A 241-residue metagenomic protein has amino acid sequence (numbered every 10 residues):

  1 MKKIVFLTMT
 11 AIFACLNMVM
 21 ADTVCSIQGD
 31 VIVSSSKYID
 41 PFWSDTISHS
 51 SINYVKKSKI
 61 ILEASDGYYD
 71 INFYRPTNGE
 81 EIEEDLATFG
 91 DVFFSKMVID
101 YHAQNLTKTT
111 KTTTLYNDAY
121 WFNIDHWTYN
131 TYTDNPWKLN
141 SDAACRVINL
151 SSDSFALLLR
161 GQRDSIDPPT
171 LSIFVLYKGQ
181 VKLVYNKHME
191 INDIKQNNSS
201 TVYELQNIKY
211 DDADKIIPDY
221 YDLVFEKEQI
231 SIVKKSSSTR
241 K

Functional and structural regions predicted by a protein language model:
M1-I4: Positively charged n-region of N-terminal signal peptides that target proteins for export
T8-C15: Bacterial N-terminal signal peptides
A21-S58, D66, T77-F89, F174-K241: Acidic, small-residue rich beta-repeat scaffolds with periodic aromatic anchors
S36-I39, W43, T109-W137: Surface-exposed loop and turn segments in beta-propeller and other repeat-based domains that flank or scaffold
I60-N72, N149-G161, T201-L205, K215-I216: Acidic/hydrophobic-patterned starts of short beta strands in beta-sheet-rich repeat architectures
T77-G79, Q162-I166: Short glycine/acidic-enriched loop and turn motifs that connect beta-strands
L86-F94, D164-P169, I216: Short, solvent-exposed loop/turn segments at conserved positions within beta-propeller repeat blades
F94-D100, T170-Y177: Beta-propeller blade signature
